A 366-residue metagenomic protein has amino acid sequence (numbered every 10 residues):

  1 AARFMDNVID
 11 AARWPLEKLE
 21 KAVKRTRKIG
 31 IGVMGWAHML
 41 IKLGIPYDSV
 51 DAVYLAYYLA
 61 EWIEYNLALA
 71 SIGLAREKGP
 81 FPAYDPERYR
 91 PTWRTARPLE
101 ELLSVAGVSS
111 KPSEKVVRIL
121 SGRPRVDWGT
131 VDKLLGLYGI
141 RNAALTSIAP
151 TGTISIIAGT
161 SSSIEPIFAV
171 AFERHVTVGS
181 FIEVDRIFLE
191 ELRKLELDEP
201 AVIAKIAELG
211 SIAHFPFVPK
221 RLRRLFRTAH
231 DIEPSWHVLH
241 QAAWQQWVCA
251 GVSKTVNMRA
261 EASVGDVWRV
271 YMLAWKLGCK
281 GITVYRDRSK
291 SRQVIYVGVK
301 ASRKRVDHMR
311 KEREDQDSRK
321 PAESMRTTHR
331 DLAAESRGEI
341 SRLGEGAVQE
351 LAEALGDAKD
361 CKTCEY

Functional and structural regions predicted by a protein language model:
A1-E20, K24, P46-T151, V270: Internal maturation/activation junctions in enzymes
A2-A11, P80, S121-R125, L134-R141 (+4 more regions): Catalytic alpha/beta core of large soluble enzyme barrels
W14-K24, I41, I45-Y57, V170-R174 (+2 more regions): Glycine- and acidic
R27-K42, Y58, R97, T153-I156: Contiguous, well-ordered alpha-helical segments that form the cores/surfaces of helical PPI scaffolds
A37-I41, I72, L189-R193: Amphipathic alpha-helical segments within well-ordered protein domains
A68, A358-C361: Residues immediately within or flanking Cys/His clusters that coordinate Zn2+ in small zinc-binding modules
E312-R330, A334-R337: Intrinsic disorder/low-complexity segments
H329-L355: Long, low-complexity intrinsically disordered regions
